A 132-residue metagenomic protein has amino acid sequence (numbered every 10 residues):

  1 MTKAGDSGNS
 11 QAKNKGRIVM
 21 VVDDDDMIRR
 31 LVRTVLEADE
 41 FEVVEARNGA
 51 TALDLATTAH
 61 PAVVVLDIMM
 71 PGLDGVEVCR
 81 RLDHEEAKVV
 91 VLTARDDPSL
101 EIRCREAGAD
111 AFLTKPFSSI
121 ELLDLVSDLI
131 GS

Functional and structural regions predicted by a protein language model:
R29, P71, D97: The feature encodes the CheY-like receiver
R30-A38: Charged docking surfaces used in two-component/phosphorelay signaling
E40-R47, L55: Short hydrophobic/Thr-rich beta-strand motif most characteristic of the beta2 strand and flanking loop of CheY-like
N48-T51, D74-E77: Acidic catalytic/metal-coordinating carboxylates
A59-V65: Active-site beta3 strand of CheY-like receiver
E77, D96-A111, D124: Alpha4 helix (beta4-alpha4-beta5 surface) of REC/receiver domains from two-component response regulators
K115: A Lys-centered signature of the CheY-like receiver
